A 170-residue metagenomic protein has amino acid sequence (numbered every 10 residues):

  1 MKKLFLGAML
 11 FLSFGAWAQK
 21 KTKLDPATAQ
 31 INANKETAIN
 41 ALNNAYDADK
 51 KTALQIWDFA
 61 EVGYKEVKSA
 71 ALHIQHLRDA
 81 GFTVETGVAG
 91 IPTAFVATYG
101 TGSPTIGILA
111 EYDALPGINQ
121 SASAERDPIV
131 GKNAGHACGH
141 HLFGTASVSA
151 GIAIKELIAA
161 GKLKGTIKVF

Functional and structural regions predicted by a protein language model:
M1-K21: Bacterial Sec-dependent N-terminal signal peptides
L4, M9-L10, L42, F143 (+1 more regions): Enrichment for repetitive, rod-forming helical segments
Q19-H136, T145-G165: Acidic/His- and Gly-rich active-site-bordering loop/insert found across diverse amide/peptide-bond hydrolases
T166-F170: Divalent metal-dependent hydrolysis catalytic cores, especially in the metallo-beta-lactamase
